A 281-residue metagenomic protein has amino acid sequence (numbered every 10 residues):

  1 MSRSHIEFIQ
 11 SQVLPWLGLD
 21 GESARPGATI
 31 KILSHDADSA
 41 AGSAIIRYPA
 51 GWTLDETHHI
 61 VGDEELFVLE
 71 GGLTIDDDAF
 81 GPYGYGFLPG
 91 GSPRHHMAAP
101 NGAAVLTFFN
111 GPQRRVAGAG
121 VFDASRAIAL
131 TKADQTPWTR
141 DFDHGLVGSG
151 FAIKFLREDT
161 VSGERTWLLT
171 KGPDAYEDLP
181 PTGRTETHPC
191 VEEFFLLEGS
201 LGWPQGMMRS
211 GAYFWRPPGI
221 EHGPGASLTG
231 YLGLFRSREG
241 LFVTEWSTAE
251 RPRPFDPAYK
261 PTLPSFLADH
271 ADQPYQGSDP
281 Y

Functional and structural regions predicted by a protein language model:
M1-S39, Q113-R165, K260-Y281: A short, N-terminal "cap"/entry segment at the start of jelly-roll beta-barrel domains of the cupin/DSBH fold
H5, G51, F255-Y259: N-terminal leader/targeting and pre-domain segments
R25-I60, T74, D78, P82 (+5 more regions): Conserved short histidine dyad/triad with adjacent acidic residue
A28, A79-F80, G90-A119, M207-M208 (+1 more regions): Ligand-binding loop in jelly-roll beta-barrel domains
E70-G71, E198-G199: Glycine-centered positions in the ABC transporter ATPase nucleotide-binding domain
